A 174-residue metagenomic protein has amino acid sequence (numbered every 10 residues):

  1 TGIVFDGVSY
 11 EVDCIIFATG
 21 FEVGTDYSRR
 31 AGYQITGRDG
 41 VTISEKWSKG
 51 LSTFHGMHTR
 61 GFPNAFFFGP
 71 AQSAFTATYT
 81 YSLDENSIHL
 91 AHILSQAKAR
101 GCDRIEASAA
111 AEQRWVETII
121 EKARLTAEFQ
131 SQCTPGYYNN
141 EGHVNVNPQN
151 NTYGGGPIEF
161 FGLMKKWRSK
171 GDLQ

Functional and structural regions predicted by a protein language model:
G2-I3, I35: Short polybasic amphipathic segments
I3, Y10-E22: Short hydrophobic core segments
G7-V8, D39-V41, G142-H143: Detector for glycine-centered tight turns/loop "hinges" at secondary-structure junctions
V8-S9, H58: Structural alpha-helical scaffold elements that stabilize or flank donor/cofactor-binding regions in carbohydrate
E11-D13, K46-W47, N147-N151: Short amphipathic beta-strand/extended segments with alternating polar/hydrophobic composition
E22-S73: Glycine-rich loop(s) and the adjacent beta-strand/alpha-helix scaffold that form part
S52-T53, N64-Q174: C-terminal, flexible cofactor-proximal segment of oxidoreductases
